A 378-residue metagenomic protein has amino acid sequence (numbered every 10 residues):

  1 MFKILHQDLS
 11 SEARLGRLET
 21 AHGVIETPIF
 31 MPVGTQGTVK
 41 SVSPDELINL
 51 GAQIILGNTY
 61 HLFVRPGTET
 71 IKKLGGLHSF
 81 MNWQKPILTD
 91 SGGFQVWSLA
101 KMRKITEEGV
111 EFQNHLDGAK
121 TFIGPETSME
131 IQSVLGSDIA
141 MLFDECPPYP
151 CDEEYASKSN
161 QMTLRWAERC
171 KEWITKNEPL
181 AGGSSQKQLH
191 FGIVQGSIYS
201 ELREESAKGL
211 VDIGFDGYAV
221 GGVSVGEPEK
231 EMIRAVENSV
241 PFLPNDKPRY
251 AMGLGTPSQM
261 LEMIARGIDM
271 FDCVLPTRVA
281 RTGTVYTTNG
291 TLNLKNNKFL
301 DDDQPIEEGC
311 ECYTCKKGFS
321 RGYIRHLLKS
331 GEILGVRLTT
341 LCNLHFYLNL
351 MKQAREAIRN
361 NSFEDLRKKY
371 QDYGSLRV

Functional and structural regions predicted by a protein language model:
M1-R17, I25-I29, T38-S41, D144-P150 (+1 more regions): C-terminal extensions of enzymes
M1-S185, N297-L300, G318: Non-catalytic, usually N-terminal nucleic-acid engagement modules in DNA/RNA processing proteins
G23, I55, D90, Q132 (+5 more regions): Conserved, mostly hydrophobic/aromatic
Q53, D138, D216, D269 (+1 more regions): Short acidic/polar active-site loop segments enriched in Thr and Asp
T127, I131-V134, K158-R169, E205 (+4 more regions): A non-catalytic, amphipathic alpha-helix used as a structural packing/dimerization or gating element in enzyme scaffolds
G136, A167, K171-I174, E178 (+4 more regions): Structural signal for hydrophobic packing residues in well-ordered secondary-structure cores of soluble enzyme domains
Y149-D152, S157, G217-V223, I333-V336: Glycine- and acidic
Q161-L164, W173, N177, L189-I306: Glycine-rich phosphate/ribose-binding loops and adjacent secondary-structure elements that form binding surfaces
